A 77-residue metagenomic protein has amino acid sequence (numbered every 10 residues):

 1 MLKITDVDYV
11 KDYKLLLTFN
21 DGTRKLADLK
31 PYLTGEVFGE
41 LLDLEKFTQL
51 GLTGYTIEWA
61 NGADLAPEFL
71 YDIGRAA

Functional and structural regions predicted by a protein language model:
M1-A77: Motif-centric detector for short Cys/His coordination patterns
